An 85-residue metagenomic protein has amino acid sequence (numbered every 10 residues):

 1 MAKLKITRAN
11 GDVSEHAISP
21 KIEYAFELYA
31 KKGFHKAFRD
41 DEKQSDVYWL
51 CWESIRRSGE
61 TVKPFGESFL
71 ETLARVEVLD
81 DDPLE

Functional and structural regions predicted by a protein language model:
M1-E15, P20-Q44, W49-W52, R56-E85: Charged interaction scaffolds used for protein-protein
